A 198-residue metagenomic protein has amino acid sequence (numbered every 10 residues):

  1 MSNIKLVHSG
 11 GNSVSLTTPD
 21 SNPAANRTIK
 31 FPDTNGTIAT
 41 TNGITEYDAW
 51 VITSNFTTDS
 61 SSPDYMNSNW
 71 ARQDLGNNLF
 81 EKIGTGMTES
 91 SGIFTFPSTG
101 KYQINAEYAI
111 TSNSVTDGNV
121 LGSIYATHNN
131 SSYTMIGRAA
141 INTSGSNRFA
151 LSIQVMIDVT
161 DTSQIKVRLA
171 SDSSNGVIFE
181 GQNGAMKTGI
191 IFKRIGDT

Functional and structural regions predicted by a protein language model:
M1-S61: Intrinsic low-complexity, repeat-rich intrinsically disordered segments enriched in small/flexible residues
T41-T198: Extracellular jelly-roll beta-sandwich "head" domains, especially the C-terminal globular C1q domain
